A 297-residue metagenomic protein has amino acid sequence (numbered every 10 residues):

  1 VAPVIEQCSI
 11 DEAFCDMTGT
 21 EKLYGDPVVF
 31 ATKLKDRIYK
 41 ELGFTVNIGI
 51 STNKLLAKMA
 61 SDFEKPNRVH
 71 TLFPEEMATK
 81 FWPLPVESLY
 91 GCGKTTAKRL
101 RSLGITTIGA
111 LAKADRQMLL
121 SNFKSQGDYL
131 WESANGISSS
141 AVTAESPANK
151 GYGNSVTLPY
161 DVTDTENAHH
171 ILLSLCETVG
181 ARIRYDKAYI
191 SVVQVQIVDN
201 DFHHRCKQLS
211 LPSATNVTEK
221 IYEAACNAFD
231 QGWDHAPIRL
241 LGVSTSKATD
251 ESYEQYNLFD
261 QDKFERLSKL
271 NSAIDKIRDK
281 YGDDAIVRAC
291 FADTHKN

Functional and structural regions predicted by a protein language model:
V1-D161, K276, A289-N297: Nucleic-acid-contacting surfaces of polymerase cores and analogous helical-repeat interfaces
S9, L42, S146, Y189 (+3 more regions): A short, structural micro-pattern
A13-G19, C206-S210, E254-D260: Short, hydrophobic beta-strand segments
V46, N67, S191-V193, L241 (+1 more regions): Change "...and in nucleic-acid phosphodiester-cleaving endonucleases..." to "...and in nucleic-acid processing enzymes
T52-L55, S133-G136, Y189-N200, I238-T249 (+1 more regions): A glycine-rich phosphate-binding loop feature that marks nucleotide/adenosyl-phosphate handling sites
N53-K65, A134, L175, V179 (+7 more regions): Stable alpha-helical structural segments in soluble proteins, enriched in small hydrophobic residues
S88, T96-I238: DNA-contacting surface of Y-family translesion DNA polymerases
S213-N297: Acidic, metal-coordinating catalytic segment for phosphate/diphosphate chemistry, firing primarily on the Nudix
